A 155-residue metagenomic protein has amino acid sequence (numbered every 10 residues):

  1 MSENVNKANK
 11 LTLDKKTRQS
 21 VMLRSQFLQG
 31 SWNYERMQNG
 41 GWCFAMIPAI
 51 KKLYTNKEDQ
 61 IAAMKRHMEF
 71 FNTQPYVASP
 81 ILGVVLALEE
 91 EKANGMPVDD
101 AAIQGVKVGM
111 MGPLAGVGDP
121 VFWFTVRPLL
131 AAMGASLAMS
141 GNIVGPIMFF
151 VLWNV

Functional and structural regions predicted by a protein language model:
M1-D99: Soluble N-terminal domains of membrane-associated systems
V98-I103, I143: Hydrophobic alpha-helical transmembrane segments and immediately flanking/interface helices in integral membrane
A101-A138, V151: Transmembrane alpha-helical segments and their cytosolic interface motifs in multi-pass membrane proteins
A138-V144: Extracytoplasmic beta-rich ectodomain segments of secreted or membrane-anchored proteins
V144-V155: Alpha-helical transmembrane segments
